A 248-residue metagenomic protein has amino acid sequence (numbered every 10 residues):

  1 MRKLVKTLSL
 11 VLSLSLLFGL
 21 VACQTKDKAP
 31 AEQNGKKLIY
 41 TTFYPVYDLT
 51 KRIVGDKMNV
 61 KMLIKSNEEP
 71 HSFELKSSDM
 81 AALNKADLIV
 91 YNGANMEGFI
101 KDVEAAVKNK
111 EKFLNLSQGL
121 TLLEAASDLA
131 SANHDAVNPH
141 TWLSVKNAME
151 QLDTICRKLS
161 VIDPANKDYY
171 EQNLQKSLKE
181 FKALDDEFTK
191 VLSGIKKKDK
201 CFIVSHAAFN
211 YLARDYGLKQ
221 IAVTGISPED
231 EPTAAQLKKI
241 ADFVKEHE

Functional and structural regions predicted by a protein language model:
R2-L12, V21-E248: Extracytoplasmic metal-acquisition and chelation regions
